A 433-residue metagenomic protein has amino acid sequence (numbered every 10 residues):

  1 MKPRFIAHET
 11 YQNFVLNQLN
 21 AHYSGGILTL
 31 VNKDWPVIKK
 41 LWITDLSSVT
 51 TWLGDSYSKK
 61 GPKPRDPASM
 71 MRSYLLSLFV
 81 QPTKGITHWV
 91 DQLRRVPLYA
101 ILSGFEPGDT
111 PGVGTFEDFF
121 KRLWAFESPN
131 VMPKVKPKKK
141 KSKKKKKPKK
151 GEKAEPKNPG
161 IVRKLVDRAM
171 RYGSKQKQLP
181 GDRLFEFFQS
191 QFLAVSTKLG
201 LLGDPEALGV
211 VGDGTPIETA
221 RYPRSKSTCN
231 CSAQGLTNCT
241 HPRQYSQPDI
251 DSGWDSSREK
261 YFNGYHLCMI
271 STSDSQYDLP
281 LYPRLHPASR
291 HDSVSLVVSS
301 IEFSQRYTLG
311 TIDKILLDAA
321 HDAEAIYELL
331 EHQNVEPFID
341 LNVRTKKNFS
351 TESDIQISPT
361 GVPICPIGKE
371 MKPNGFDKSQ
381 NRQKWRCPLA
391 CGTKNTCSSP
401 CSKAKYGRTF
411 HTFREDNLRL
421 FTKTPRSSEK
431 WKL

Functional and structural regions predicted by a protein language model:
M1-M70, L76-F79, L98-L102, P107 (+3 more regions): Dynamic "connector" segments at or just before major functional cores
K2-R4, L93, E336-N342, K347-L433: An anionic, glycine-rich sequence signature occurring as long contiguous blocks
K59-A68, S257-K260, E429-L433: Structural motif
A68-M71, G114, V294: A structural signal for well-ordered alpha-helical segments within the folded catalytic domains of diverse enzymes
P82-R95: Short, charged amphipathic recognition helices of the HTH superfamily and cognate SANT/SANTA-like modules
G85, G108, G112-F116: Short coil turns linking two alpha-helices in DNA-binding domains
D91, W124-I315, A319-H332, D340: Polybasic low-complexity intrinsically disordered regions
G114-K149, P223-C231, R344-R386: Internal, charge-rich low-complexity segments
